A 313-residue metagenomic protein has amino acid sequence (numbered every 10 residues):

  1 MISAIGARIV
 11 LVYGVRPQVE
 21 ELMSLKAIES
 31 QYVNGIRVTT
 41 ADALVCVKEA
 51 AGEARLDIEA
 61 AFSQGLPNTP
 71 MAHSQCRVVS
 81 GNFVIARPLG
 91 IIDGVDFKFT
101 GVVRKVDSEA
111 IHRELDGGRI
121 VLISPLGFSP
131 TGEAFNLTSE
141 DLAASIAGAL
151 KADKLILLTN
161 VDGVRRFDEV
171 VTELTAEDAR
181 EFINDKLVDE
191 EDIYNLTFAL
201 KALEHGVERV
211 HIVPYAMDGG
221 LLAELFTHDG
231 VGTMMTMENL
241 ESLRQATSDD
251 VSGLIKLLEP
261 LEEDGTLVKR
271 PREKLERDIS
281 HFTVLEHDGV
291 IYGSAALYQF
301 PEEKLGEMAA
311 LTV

Functional and structural regions predicted by a protein language model:
M1-R209, Y215, D250-G253, Q299: Nucleotide/pyrophosphate-binding catalytic subdomain
P17-V19, M217-L221, T227-D229: Terminal amphipathic helices with adjacent charged low-complexity linkers/tails
K26, K186, H228, L258-L261: Alpha-helix boundary/capping residues
F167-V170, L222-F226: Histidine/acidic-residue-rich catalytic or RNA/ligand-binding cores of hydrolases and nuclease-related proteins
E208, L221-L222: Membrane-helix cytosolic exit motif
L225-Q245: Long, charged amphipathic helices and adjacent flexible linkers at domain junctions
E238-K269: Short amphipathic alpha-helix that is part of the acyltransferase structural core
T266-V313: A conserved beta-strand-loop-helix scaffold within acyl/acetyltransferase catalytic domains
